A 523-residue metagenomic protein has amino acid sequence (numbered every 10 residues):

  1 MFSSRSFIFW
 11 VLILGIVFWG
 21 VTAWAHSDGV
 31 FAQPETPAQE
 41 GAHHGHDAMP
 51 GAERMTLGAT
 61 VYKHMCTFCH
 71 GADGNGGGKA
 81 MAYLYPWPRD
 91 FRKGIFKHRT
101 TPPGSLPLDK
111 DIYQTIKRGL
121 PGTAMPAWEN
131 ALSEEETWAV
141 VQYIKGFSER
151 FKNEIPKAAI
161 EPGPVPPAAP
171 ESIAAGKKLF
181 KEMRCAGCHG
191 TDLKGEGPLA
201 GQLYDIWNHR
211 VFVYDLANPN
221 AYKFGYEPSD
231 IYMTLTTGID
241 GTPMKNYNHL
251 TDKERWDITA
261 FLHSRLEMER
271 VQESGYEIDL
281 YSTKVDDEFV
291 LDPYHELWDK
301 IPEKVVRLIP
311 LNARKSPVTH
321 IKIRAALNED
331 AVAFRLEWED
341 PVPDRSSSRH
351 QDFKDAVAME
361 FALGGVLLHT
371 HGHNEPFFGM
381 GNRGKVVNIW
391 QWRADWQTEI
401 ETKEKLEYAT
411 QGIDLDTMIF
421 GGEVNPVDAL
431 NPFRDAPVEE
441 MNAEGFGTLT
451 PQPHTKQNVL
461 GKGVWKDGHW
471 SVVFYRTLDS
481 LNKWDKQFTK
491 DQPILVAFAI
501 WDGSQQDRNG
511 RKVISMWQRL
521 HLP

Functional and structural regions predicted by a protein language model:
V11-W19: Bacterial N-terminal signal peptides
G29-V61, F151-K181: Electrostatic cytochrome c docking/interface patches
A52-G71, A168-K194, A200-I206, I258: Sequence/structural segment immediately N-terminal to covalent heme-attachment motifs in c-type and related
A82-E129, E134-K145, Q202-L250, R255-H263 (+1 more regions): Extracytoplasmic electron-transfer domains, predominantly the class I c-type cytochrome c fold
L266-D344, D435-M441, F446-T448, Q452 (+2 more regions): Order/disorder boundary and secretion-linked terminal/linker segments
V305-L430, K486, K490-G510: Surface-exposed, glycine/proline- and aromatic-rich loop segments on solvent-exposed faces across compartments
I321-R324, V459-W465: Beta-strand-rich interaction surfaces with strong enrichment in secreted/lumenal proteins
K466-P523: Long, compositionally biased interface segments
